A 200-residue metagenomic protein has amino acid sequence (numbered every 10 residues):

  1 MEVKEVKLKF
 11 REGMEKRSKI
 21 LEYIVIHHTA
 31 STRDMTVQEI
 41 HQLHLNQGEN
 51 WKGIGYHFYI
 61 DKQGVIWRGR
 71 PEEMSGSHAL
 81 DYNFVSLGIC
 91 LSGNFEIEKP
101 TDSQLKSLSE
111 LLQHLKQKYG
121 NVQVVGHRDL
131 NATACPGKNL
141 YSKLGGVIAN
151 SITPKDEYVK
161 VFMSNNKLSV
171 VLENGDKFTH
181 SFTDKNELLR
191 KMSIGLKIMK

Functional and structural regions predicted by a protein language model:
M1-H27, K62-I66, P71, F84-V85 (+3 more regions): Basic/polar, cationic surfaces and motifs that engage anionic cell-wall and phosphate/carboxylate ligands
V25-V37: Signature for HUH/AEP ssDNA processing cores
R33-T36, W67-R68, S169-V170: Short, solvent-exposed loop/turn elements at domain surfaces
Q38-N46: Short Gly/aromatic-enriched secondary-structure transition segments
E73-S75: A short acidic/small-residue loop/turn micro-motif
L168-L172, K177-S181: Short linear proline/tyrosine/threonine-rich motifs used for host-factor recruitment and membrane trafficking/assembly
T183-M199: A short, charged, amphipathic alpha-helix used as a generic interaction element across diverse proteins
